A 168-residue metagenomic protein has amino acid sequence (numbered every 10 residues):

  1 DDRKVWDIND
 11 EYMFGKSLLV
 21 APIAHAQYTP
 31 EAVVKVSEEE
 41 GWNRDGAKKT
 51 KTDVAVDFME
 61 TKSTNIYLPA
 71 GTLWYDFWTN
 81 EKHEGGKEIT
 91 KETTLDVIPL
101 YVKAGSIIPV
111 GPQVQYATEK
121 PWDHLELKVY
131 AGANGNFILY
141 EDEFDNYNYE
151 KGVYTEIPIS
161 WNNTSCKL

Functional and structural regions predicted by a protein language model:
D1-K167: Catalytic core of carbohydrate-active enzymes
